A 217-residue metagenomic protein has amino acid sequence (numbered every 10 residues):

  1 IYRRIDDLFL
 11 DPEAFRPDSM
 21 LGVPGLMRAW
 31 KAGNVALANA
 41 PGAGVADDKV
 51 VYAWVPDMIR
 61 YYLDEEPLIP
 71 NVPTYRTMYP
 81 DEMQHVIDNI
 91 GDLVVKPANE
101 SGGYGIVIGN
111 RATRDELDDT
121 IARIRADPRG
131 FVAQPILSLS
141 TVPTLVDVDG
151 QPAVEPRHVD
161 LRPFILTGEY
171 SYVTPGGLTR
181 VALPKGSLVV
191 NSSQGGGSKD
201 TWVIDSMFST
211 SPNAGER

Functional and structural regions predicted by a protein language model:
Y2-R217: Domain-scale recognition of functional cores that engage charged ligands
